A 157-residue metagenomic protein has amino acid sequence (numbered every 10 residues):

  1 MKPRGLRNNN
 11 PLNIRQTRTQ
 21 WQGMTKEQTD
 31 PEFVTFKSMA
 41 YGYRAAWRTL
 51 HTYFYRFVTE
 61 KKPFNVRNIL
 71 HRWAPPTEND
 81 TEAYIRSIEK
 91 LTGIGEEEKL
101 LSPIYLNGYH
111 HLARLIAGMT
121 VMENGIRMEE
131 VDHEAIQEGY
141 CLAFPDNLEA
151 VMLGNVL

Functional and structural regions predicted by a protein language model:
M1-L157: Cell-wall polysaccharide-cleaving catalytic domain and substrate-binding groove, primarily in peptidoglycan/chitin
